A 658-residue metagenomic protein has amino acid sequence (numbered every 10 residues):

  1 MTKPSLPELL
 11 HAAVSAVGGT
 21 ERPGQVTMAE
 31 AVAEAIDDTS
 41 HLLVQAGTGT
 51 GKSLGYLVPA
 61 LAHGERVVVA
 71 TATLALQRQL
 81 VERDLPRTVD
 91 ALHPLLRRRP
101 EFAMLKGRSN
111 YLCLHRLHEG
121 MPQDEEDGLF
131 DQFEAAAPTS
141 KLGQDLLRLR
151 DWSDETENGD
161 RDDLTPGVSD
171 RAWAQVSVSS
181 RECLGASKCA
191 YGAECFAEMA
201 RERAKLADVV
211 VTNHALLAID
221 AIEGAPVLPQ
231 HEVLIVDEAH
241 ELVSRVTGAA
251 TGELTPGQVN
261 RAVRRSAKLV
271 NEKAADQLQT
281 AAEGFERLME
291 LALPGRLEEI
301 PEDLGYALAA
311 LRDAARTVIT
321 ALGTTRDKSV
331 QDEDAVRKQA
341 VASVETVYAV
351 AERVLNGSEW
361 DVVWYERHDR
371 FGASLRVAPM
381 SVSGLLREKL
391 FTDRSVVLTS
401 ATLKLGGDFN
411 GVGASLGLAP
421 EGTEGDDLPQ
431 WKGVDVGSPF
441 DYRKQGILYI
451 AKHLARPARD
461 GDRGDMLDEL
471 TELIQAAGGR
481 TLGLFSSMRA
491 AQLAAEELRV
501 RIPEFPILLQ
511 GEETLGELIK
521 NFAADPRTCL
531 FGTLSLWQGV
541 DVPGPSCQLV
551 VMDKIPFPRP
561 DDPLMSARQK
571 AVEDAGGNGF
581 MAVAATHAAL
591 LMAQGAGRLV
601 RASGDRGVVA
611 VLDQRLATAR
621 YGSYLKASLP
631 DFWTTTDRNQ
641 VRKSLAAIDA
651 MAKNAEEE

Functional and structural regions predicted by a protein language model:
T2-V14, T48, E65-D208, T320-D327 (+1 more regions): A substrate-engagement module of RecA-like helicase motors
T2-V44: Conserved pre-motif I regulatory segment
A33-D37, S53-R66, R83-R87: Walker A/P-loop NTP-binding motif
A62, A75-R78, E82-P86, S180-A186 (+3 more regions): Signature of the SF2 helicase/ATPase Hel1-core->accessory helical subdomain module
V67-L76, V397-A401, G479-S486, V611-L612: Conserved RecA-like ASCE P-loop NTPase motor core of nucleic-acid helicases/translocases
A174-D208, E223-A225, A321-K452, G461-D468 (+2 more regions): A contiguous, basic/glycine-rich beta-loop/short-helix subdomain that forms a polymer-engagement track
P439, A451-G461, E512-A617: Conserved RecA-like P-loop NTPase helicase motor core
S486-G511: Conserved helicase motor "Helicase C" RecA-like lobe of SF1/SF2 P-loop NTPases
